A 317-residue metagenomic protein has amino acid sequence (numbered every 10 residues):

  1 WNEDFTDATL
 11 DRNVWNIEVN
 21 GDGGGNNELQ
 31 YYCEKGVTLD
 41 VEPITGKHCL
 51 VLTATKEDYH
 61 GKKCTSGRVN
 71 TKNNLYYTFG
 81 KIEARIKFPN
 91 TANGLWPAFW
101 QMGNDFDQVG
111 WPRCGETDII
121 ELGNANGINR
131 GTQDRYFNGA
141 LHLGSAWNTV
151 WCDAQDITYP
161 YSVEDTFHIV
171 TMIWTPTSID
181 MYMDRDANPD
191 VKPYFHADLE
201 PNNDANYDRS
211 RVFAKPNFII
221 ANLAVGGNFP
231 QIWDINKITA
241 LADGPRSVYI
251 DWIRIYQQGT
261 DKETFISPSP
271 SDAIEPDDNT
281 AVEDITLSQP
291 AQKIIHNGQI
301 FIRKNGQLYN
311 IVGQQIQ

Functional and structural regions predicted by a protein language model:
W1-D277: GH16 jelly-roll
D278-Q317: C-terminal outer-membrane/trafficking sorting elements
